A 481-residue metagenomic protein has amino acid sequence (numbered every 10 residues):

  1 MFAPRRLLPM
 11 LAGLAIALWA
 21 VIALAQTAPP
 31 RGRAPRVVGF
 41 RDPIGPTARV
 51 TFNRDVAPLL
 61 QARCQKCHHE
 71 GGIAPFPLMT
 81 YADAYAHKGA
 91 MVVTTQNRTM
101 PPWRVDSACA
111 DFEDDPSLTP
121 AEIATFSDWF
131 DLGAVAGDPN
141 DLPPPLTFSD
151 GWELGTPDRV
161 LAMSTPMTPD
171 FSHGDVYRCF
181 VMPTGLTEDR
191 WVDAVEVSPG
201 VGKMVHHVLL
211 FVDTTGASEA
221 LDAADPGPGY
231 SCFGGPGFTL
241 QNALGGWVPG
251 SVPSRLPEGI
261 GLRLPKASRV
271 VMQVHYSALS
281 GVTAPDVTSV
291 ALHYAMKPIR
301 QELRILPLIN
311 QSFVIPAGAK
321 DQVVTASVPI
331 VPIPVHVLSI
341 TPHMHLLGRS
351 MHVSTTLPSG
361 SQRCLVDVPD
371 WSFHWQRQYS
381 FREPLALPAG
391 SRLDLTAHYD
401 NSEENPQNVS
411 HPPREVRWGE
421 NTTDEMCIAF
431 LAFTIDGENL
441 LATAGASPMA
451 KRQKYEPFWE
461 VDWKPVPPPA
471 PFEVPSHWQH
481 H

Functional and structural regions predicted by a protein language model:
F2-L11: Bacterial N-terminal signal peptides that target proteins for export
P4-R5, P30-P35, F40, Q362 (+1 more regions): Short, intrinsically disordered low-complexity segments
M10-A23: Bacterial N-terminal signal peptides
W19, P58-Q61, P226: Processing junctions and N-termini across compartments
L24-L186, R190, A194, H207 (+2 more regions): Aromatic- and Gly/Pro-enriched helix-to-coil junctions and flexible linker segments
P102-F112, D141-W191, E196-H336, P342-H481: Beta-strand-centric surfaces of beta-sandwich/beta-rich domains
